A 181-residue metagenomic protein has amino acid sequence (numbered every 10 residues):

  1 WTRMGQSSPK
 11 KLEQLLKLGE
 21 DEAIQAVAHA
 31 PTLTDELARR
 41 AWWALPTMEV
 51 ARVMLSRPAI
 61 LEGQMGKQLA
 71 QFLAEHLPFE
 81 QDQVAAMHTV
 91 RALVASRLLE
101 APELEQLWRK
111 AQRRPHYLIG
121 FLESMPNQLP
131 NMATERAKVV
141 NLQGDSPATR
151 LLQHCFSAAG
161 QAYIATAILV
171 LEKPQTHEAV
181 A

Functional and structural regions predicted by a protein language model:
W1-A181: Alpha-helical scaffold segments
